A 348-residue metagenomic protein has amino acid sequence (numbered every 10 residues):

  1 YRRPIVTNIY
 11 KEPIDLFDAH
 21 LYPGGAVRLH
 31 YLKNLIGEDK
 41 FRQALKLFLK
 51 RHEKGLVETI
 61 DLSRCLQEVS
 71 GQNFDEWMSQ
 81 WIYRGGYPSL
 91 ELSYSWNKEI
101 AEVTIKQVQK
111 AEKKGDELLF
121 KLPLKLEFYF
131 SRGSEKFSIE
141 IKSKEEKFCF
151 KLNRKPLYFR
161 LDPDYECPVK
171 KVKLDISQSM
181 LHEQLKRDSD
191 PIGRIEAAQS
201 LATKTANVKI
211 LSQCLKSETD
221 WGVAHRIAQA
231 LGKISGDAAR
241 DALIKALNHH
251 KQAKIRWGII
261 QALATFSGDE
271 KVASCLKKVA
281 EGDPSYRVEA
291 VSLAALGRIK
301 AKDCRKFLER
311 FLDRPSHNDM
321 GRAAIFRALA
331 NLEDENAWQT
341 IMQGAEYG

Functional and structural regions predicted by a protein language model:
Y1-K106: Hydrophobic alpha-helical and helix-loop surface patches within well-folded domains that function as non-catalytic
D15-H20, K50-K54, A111-E117, L185-R187 (+1 more regions): Short, contiguous acidic/charged loop-to-helix segments that flank catalytic cores in large enzymes
A26-L29, R42, S63, D75 (+5 more regions): Extracytoplasmic/secreted envelope proteins and their assembly/folding machinery, especially bacterial periplasmic
F74-D75, G85-P163: Beta-strand-rich binding/interaction modules
P163-K173: Short acidic/polar inter-strand loop motif in beta-rich domains
C167-V169, I192-K204, Q213, G222-G236 (+7 more regions): Structural detector for internal amphipathic alpha-helices that build alpha-solenoid repeat scaffolds
K173-I195, Q199-A202: Charged, amphipathic alpha-helical linkers/stalks
M180-R187, I210-T219, A242-H250, C275-D283 (+2 more regions): Alpha-solenoid HEAT/Armadillo-like helical repeat scaffolds in large eukaryotic proteins
